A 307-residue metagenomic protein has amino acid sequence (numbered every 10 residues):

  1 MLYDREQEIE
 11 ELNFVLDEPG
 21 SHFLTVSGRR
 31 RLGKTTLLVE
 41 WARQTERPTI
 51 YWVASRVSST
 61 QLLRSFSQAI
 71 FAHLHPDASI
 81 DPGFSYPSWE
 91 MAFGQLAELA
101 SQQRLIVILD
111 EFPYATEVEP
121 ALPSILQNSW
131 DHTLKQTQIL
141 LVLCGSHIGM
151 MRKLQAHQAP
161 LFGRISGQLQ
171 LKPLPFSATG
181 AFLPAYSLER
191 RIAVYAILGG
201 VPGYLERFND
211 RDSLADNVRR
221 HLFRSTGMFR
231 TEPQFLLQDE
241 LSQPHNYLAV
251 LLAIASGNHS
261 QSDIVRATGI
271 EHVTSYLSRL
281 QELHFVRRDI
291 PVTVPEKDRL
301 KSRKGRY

Functional and structural regions predicted by a protein language model:
M1-Y307: Phosphate-binding site recognition
